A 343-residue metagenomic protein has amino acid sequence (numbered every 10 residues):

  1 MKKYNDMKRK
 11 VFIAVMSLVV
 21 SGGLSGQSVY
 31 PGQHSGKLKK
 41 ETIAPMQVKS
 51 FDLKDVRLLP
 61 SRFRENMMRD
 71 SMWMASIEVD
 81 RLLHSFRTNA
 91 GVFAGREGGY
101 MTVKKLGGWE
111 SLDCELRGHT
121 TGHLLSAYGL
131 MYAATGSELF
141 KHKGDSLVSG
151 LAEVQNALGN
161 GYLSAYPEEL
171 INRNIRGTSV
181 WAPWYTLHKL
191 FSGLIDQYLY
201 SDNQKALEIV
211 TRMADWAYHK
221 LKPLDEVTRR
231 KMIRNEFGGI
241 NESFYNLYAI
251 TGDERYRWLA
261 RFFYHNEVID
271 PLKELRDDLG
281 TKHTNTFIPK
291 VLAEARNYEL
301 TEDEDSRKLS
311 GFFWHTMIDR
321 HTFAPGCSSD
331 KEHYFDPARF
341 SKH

Functional and structural regions predicted by a protein language model:
M1-P31: Bacterial Sec-dependent N-terminal signal peptides
Q27-H343: Glycan-recognition and catalytic cores of secretory/periplasmic carbohydrate-active enzymes
